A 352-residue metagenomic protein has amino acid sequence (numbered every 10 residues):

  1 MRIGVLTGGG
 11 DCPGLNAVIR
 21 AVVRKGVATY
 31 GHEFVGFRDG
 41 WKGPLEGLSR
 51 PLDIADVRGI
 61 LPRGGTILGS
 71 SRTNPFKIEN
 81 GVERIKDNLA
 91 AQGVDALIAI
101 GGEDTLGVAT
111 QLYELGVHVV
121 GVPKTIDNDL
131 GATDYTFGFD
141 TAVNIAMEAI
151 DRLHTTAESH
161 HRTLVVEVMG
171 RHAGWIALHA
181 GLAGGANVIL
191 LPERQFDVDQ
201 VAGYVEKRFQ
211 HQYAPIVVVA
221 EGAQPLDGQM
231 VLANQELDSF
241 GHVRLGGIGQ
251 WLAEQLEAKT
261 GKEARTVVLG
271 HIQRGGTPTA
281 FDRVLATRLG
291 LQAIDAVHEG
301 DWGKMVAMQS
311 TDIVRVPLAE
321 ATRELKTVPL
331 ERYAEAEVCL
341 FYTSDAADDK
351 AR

Functional and structural regions predicted by a protein language model:
M1-L45: N-terminal phosphate-binding or glycine-rich loops at protein starts, especially the Walker A/P-loop of NTPases
R2-G9, T66-S71, A96-A99, L164-E167 (+1 more regions): Short glycine-rich or small-residue beta-strand-to-loop segments that form or flank ligand, phosphate, metal/Fe-S
V18-V22, E103-V117, A177: Short Gly/Thr/Asp-enriched flexible loops that form oxyanion-binding sites at enzyme active sites
P44-A99, D104-T105, F137-N144, E148: Glycine-rich oxoanion-binding loops at beta->alpha junctions
A96-G101, A109-Q111, F139-A157, E167-K262: Accessory alpha-helical/coil subdomains and C-terminal extensions that flank or cap enzyme catalytic cores
Y113-V143, L190-R194: Short, acidic/small-residue loops that bind anionic groups at enzyme active sites
R244-S344: C-terminal non-catalytic interaction/assembly regions of soluble proteins
Y342-R352: Single conserved hydrophobic/aromatic residue that forms the stacking wall/gate of nucleotide- or nucleobase-binding
